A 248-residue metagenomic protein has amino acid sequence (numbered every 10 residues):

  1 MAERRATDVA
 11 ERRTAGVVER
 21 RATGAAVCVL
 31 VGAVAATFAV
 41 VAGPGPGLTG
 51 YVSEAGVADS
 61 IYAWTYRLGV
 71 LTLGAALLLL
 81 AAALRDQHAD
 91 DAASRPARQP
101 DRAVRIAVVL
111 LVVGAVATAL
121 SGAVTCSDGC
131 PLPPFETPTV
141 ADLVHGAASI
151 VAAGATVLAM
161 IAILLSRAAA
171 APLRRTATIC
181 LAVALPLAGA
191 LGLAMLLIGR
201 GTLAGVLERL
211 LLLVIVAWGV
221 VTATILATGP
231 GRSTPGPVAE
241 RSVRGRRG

Functional and structural regions predicted by a protein language model:
M1-A25, D90-R98, L226-G248: Actinobacteria-biased recognition of intrinsically disordered, low-complexity terminal regions
E19-Y51, A55, D59-T228: Hydrophobic, aromatic-enriched alpha-helical segments typical of multi-pass transmembrane helices
